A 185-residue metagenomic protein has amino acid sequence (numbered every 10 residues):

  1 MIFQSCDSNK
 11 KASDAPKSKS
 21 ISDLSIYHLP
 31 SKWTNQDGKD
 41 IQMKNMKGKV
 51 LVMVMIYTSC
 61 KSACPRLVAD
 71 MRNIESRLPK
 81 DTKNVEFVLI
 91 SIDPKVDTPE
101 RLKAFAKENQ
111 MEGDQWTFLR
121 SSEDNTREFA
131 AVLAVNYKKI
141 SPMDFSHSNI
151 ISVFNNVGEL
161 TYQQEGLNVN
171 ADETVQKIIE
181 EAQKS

Functional and structural regions predicted by a protein language model:
I2-S5: C-terminal motif of bacterial Sec signal peptides marking the signal peptidase cleavage site
D7-K10: Bacterial signal peptide processing site
A12-K44, A69: N-terminal "domain-start" segment that seeds a small globular fold
M43-P65, M71: Short active-site neighborhood of thiol/selenol oxidoreductases, capturing the structured segment around
A63-L78, P99: Typically the conserved alpha-helix immediately C-terminal to a functionally engaged Cys/Sec in thioredoxin-like
N84-D97, D114-T126: Thiol-based oxidoreductase modules, predominantly thioredoxin-like and allied folds used for disulfide exchange
K103-S148: Short, internal strand/loop/helix patches that form the active-site neighborhood or redox-interaction surface
I140-S185: Thiol-/selenol-based redox modules, centered on thioredoxin-like and closely related oxidoreductase domains
